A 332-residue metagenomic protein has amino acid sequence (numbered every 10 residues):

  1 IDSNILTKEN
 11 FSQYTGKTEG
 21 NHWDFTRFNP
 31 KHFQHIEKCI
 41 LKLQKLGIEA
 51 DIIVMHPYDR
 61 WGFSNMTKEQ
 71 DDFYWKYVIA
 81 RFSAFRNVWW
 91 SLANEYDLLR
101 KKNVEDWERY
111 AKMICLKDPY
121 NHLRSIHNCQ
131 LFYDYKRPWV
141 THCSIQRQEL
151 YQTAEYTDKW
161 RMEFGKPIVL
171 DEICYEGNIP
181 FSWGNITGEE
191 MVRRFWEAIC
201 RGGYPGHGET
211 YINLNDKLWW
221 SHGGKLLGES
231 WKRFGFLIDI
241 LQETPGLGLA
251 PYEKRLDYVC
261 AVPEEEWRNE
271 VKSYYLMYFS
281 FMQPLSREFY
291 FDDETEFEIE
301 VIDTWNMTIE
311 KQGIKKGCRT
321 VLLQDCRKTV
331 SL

Functional and structural regions predicted by a protein language model:
I1-T153, E163: Active-site mouth of glycoside hydrolases
A50, I168, I299: Hydrophobic anchor at the start of a short beta-strand that flanks the dinucleotide cofactor-binding loop
S64, R100-E105, I179-G188, L218-H222: Short, flexible/disordered intra-domain loops and linkers
V78-R81, Q130-K136, T157-K159, G188 (+3 more regions): Short, flexible, glycine/charge-rich loop motifs used to bind or transfer phosphoryl groups or to couple energy/partner
P119-N121, R137-D216: Catalytic-core region of carbohydrate-active enzymes that cleave or remodel glycosidic bonds
E176-I179, M191-G313, L322-L332: Aromatic- and carboxylate-lined catalytic core of secreted/periplasmic carbohydrate-active enzymes
G317-C318: Short coil/turn segments at the loop-to-beta-strand junctions that recur within blades of beta-propeller repeat folds
